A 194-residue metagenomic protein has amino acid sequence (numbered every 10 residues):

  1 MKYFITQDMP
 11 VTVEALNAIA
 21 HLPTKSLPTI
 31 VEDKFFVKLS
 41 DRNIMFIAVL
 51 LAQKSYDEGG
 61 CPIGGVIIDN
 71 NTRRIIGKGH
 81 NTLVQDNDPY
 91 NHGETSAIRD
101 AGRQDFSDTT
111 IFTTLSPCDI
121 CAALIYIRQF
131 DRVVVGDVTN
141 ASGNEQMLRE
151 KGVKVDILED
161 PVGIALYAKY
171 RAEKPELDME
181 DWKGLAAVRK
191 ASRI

Functional and structural regions predicted by a protein language model:
M1-L39, E180-I194: Eukaryotic N-terminal low-complexity, Ser/Thr- and Lys/Arg-rich leader segments that predominantly function as
T24-P28, I75-N81: Short, basic/glycine-rich phosphate-binding loops at helix/coil junctions that contact nucleotide phosphates
D33-G60: Short, basic/aromatic recognition patches
E58-P62, F106-D108: Short secondary-structure junction motifs
I63-R73: Short beta-strand scaffold segments in enzyme catalytic cores
G77-K169: Zn2+-dependent cytidine deaminase-like catalytic core
E159-I194: C-terminal functional segments of enzyme domains
